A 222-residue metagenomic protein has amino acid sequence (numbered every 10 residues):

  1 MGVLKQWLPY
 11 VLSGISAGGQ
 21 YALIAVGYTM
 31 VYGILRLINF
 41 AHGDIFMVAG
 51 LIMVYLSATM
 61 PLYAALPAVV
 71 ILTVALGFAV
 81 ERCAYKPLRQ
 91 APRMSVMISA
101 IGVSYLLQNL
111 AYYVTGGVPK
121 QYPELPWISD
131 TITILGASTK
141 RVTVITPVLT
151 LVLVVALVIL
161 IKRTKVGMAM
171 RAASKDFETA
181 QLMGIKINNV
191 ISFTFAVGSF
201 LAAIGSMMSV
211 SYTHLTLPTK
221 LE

Functional and structural regions predicted by a protein language model:
M1-L23, I52, Y63-A64, A91-V96 (+4 more regions): Membrane-interfacial amphipathic/re-entrant helices at transmembrane-helix boundaries
Q6-Y55, V80-R89, S95: Single transmembrane alpha-helix segments in multi-pass membrane proteins
A17, S138-Y212: Helix-loop-helix "hairpin" substructures at the membrane interface of multi-pass membrane proteins
G27, P67-A75, A79, L106 (+3 more regions): Generic alpha-helical transmembrane segments of integral inner-membrane proteins, especially permease/transport modules
D44, V48, Y63-V70, M97-I98 (+3 more regions): Hydrophobic alpha-helical transmembrane segments
M60-V103, L110: Alpha-helical transmembrane segments within multi-pass membrane transporters and channels
P87-R163, V190: Transmembrane helix-bundle core of multi-pass membrane transporters and related energy-transducing complexes
T213-T219: Conserved small/polar residues in nucleotide/adenosyl-binding loops
